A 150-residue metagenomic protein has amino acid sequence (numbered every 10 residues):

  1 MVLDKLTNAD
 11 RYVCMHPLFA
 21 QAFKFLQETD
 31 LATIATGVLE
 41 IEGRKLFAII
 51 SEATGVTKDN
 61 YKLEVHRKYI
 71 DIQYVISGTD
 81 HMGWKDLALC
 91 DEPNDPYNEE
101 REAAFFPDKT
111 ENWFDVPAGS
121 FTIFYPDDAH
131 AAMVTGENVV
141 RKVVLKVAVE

Functional and structural regions predicted by a protein language model:
V2-I49, K62-V65: A short, N-terminal "cap"/entry segment at the start of jelly-roll beta-barrel domains of the cupin/DSBH fold
G43, N60-I70, L89-P93, K109-T110 (+1 more regions): A short beta-loop-beta micro-motif enriched in histidine and acidic residues
A48-H66, I76-C90: Conserved short histidine dyad/triad with adjacent acidic residue
K68-D80, D86-A88, P96-A103, K146-V147: Short, conserved beta-strand element in jelly-roll/cupin
D71-Y74, W113-F114, F121: His/acidic/aromatic-lined binding-pocket segments of jelly-roll/cupin-type domains and related regulatory beta-sandwich
I72, T122-I123, N138-E150: A short hydrophobic beta-strand segment most commonly corresponding to one strand of the jelly-roll/cupin
M82-G83, N112-F114, A129-G136: Short beta-strand His + acidic residue motifs that chelate non-heme Fe in jelly-roll/DSBH and cupin folds
D115-A129: Conserved metal-binding segment of the jelly-roll/cupin
